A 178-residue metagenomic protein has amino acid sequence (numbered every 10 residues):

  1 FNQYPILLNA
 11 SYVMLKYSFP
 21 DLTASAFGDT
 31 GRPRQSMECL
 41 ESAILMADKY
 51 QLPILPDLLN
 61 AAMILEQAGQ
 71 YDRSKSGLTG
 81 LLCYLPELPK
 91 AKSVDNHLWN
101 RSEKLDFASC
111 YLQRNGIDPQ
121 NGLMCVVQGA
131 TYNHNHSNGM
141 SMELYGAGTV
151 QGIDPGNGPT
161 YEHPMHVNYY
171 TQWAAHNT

Functional and structural regions predicted by a protein language model:
N2-T178: Extended polysaccharide-engagement surfaces of secreted carbohydrate-active enzymes
